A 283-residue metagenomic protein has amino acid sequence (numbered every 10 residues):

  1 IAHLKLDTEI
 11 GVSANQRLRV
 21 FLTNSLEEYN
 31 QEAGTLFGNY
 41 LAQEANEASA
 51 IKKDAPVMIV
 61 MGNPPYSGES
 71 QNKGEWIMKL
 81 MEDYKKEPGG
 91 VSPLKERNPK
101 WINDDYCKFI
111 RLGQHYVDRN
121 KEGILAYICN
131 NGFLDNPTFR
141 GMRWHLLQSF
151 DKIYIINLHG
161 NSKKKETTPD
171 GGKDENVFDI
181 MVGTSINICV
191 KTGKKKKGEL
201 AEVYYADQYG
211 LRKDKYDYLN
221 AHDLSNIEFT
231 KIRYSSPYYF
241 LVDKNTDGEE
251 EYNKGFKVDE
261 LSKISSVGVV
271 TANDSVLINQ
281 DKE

Functional and structural regions predicted by a protein language model:
I1-I156, K165: SAM-dependent methyltransferase catalytic region
L18, Q71-W76, L80, E96-R97 (+1 more regions): Sequence-level detector for compositionally biased, low-complexity segments
